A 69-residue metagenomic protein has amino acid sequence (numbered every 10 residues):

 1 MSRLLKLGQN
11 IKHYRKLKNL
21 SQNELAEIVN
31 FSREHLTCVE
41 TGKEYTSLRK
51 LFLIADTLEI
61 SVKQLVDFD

Functional and structural regions predicted by a protein language model:
M1-K6: A detector for short, charged/polar N-terminal pre-domain segments
Q9-I28, L53: Short basic helix-loop element that most often maps to the first helix and adjoining turn of HTH DNA-binding modules
I11, L25-A26, L36-V39, L65: Conserved hydrophobic/aromatic packing and binding residues within compact polymer-binding modules
N30-E44: Recognition helix of helix-turn-helix/homeodomain-like DNA-binding domains that insert into the DNA major groove
K43-L53: Short, basic-rich loop-to-helix N-cap that marks the start of a DNA-contacting helix
E59-D69: Short C-terminal boundary/hinge segments that cap the last helix of small helical domains
